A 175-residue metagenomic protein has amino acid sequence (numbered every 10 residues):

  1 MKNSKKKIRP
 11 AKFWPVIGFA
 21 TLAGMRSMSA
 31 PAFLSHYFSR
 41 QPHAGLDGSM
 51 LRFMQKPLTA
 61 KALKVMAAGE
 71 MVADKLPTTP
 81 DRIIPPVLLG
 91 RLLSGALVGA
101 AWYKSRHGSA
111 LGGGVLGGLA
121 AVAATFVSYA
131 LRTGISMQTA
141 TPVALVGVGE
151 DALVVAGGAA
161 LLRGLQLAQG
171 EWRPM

Functional and structural regions predicted by a protein language model:
M1-M175: Short amphipathic, positively biased membrane-proximal segments that drive organelle/inner-membrane targeting
